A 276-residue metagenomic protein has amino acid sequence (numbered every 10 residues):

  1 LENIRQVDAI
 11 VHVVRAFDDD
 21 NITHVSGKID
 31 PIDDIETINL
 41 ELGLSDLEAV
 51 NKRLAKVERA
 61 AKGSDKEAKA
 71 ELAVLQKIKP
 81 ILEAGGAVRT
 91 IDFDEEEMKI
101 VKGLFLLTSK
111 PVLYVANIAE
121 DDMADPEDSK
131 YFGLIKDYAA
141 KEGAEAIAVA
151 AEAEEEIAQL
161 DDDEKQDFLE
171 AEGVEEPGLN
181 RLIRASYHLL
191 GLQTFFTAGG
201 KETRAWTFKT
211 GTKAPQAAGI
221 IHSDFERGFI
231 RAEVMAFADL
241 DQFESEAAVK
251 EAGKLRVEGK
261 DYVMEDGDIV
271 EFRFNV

Functional and structural regions predicted by a protein language model:
L1-H12, A16-E36, F93-L104, D128-Y131: Switch II of P-loop NTPase G domains
Q6, A49, V74-K77: Charged, amphipathic alpha-helical oligomerization/scaffolding segments
V13-A49, G143-I157: Short, exposed interaction patches on small structured surface elements
K56-E265, V270-V276: C-terminal-of-GTPase-core extension/linker across diverse P-loop GTPases
